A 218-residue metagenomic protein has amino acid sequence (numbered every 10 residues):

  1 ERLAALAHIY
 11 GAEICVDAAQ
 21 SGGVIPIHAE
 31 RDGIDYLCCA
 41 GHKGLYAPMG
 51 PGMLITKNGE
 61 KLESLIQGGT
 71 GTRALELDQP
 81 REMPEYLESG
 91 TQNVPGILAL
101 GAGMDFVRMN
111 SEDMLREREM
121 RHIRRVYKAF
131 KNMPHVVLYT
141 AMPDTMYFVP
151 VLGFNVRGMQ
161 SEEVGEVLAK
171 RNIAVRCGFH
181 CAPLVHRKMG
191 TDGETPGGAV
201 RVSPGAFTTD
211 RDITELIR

Functional and structural regions predicted by a protein language model:
E1-R218: Pyridoxal 5′-phosphate
